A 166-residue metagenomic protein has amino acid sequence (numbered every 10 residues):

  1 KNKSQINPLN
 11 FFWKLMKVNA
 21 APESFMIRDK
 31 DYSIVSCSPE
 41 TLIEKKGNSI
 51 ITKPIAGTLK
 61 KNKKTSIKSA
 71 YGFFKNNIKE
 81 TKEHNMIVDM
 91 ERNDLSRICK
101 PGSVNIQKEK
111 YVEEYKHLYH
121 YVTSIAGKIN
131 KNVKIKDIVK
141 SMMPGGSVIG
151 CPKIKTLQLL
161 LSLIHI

Functional and structural regions predicted by a protein language model:
K1-I164: Extended alpha-helical targeting/anchoring segments, especially N-terminal organellar/secretory targeting helices
